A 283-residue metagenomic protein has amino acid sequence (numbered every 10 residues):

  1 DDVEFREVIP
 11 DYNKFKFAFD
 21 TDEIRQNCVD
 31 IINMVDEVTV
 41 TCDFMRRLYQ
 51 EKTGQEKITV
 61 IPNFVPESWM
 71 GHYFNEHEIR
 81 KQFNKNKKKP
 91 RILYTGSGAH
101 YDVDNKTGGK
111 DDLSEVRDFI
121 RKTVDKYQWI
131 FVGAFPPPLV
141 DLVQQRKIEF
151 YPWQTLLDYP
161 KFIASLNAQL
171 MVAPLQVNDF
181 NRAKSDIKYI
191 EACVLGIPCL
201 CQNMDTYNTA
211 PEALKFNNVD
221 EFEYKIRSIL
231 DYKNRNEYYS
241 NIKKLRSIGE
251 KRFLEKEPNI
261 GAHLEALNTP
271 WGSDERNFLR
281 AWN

Functional and structural regions predicted by a protein language model:
D1-R25, S68, Y73, N86-K88 (+1 more regions): Acceptor-binding helix/loop patch of EC 2.4 sugar-transfer enzymes, predominantly nucleotide-sugar-dependent
A18-V38: Membrane-proximal helix-turn-helix segments that form the acceptor-binding/catalytic region of lipid-linked
M34-C42, T59, I130: A short beta-strand/loop micro-motif in the catalytic core of glycosyltransferases that engages the nucleotide-sugar
F44, I61-F64: Carbohydrate-associated surface elements
F64-L166: Conserved catalytic-core segment of nucleotide-activated headgroup transferases in glycan assembly
E78, N234-W282: A charged, aromatic-enriched C-terminal amphipathic alpha-helix characteristic of glycosyltransferases across folds
Y101-D111, L157-V194, L200-P211: Nucleotide-sugar-dependent
N208-S228: Change "using UDP/GDP/dTDP sugars" to "using nucleotide sugars
